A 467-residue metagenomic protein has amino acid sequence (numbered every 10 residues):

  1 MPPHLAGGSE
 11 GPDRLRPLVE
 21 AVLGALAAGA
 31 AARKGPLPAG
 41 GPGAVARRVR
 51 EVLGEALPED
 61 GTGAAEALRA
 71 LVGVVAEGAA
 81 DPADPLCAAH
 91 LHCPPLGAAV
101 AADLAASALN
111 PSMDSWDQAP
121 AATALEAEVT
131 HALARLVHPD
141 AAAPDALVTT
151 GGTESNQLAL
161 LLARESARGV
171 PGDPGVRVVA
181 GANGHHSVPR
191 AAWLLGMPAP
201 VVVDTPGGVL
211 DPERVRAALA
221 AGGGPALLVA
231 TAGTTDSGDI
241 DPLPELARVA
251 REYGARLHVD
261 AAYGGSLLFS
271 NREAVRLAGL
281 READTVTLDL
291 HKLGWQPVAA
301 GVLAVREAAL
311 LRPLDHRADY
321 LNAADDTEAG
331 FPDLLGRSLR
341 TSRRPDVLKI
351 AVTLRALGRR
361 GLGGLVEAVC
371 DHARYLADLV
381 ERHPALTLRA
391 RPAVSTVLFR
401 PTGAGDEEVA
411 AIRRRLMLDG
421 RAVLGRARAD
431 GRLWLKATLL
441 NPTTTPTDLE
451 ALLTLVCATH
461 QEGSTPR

Functional and structural regions predicted by a protein language model:
P2-A142, A422, T438, T444 (+2 more regions): N-terminal entrance/gating region of PLP-dependent enzymes' catalytic architecture
P2-G8, N110-D117, A142-L147, D173-G175 (+4 more regions): Glycine- and acidic
V148, T387-P392, L424-R428: Short beta-strand
T150, E154-R312: Conserved PLP-enzyme active-site core in the AAT-like
Y253, A429-R467: PLP-dependent enzyme catalytic core of the Aspartate aminotransferase-like
A278-E381: Active-site C-terminal subdomain of aminotransferase-like
V305, F399-G403, L439-N441: Short beta-strand-to-loop capping motifs
T387-L416: Conserved PLP-binding catalytic core of the aspartate aminotransferase-like
